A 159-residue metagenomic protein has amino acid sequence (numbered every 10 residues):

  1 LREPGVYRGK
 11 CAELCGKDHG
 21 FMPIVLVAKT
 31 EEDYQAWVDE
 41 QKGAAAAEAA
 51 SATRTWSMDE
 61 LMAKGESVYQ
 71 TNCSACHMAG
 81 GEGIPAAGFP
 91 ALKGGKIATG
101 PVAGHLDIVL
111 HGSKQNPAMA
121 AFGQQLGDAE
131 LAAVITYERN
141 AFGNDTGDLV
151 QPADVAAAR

Functional and structural regions predicted by a protein language model:
L1-G43, A49-A50: Extracellular/periplasmic metallocenter environments
A12, V27, K93, A120-G123: Residue-level detector of conserved, well-ordered beta-strand and adjacent loop positions that form binding/recognition
A12-G16, H77-G83, L110, K114 (+2 more regions): Detector for the c-type heme attachment site
M22-V25, P90, P117, A153: Extracytoplasmic/periplasmic beta-strand context in beta-sandwich domains, especially the cupredoxin/COX2 CuA-binding
Q35-E66, Q70-T71, A121-R159: Flexible coil segments in periplasmic/lumen-exposed cytochrome c-class electron-transfer proteins
M58-F89, K93-H111: Sequence/structural segment immediately N-terminal to covalent heme-attachment motifs in c-type and related
G100, G104-A129: Active-site/pore-lining binding-face segments in mid-to-C-terminal subdomains
